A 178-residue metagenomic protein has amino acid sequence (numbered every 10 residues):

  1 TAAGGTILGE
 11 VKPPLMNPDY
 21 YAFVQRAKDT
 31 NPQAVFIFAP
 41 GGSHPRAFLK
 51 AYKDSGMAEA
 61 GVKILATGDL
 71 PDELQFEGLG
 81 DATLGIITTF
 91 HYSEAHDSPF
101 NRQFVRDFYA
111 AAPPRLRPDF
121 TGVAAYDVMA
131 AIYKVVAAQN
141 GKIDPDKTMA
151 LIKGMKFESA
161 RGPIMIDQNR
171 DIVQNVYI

Functional and structural regions predicted by a protein language model:
T1-I178: Extracytosolic ligand-binding ectodomains
